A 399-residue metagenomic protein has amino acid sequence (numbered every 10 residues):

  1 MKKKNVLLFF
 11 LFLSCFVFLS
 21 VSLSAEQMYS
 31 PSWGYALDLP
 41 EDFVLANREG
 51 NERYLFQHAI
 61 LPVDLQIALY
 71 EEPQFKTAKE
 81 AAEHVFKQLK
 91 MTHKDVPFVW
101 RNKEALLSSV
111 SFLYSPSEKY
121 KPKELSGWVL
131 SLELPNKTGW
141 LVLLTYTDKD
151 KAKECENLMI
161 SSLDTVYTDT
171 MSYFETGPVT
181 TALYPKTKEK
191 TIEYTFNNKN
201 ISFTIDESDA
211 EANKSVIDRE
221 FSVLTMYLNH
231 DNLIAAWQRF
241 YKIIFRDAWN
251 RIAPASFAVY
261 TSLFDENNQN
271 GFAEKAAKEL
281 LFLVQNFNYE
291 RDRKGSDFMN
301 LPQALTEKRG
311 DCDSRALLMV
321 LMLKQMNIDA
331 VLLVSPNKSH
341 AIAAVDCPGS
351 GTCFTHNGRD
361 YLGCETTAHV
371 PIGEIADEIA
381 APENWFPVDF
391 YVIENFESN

Functional and structural regions predicted by a protein language model:
K2-F10: Bacterial N-terminal signal peptides that target proteins for export
F10-F18: Bacterial N-terminal signal peptides
E26-E49: N-terminal "mature-domain start" segment
F43, L143-A182: Surface-exposed amphipathic alpha-helical segments
R48-V142, K149: Conserved polar/disulfide-associated segments of primarily extracytoplasmic proteins
Y194-R251: Secretory-pathway-linked proteins and extracytosolic
W237-E307, T367: Secondary-structure boundary elements
P302, S314-Y391, S398-N399: Hydrophobic/aromatic-rich core segments of domains that either
